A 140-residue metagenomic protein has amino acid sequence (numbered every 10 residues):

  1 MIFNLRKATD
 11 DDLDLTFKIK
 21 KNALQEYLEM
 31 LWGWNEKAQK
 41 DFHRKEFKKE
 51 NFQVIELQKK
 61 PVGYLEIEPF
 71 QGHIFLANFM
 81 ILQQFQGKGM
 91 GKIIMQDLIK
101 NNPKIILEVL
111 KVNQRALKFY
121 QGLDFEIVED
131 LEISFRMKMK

Functional and structural regions predicted by a protein language model:
F3-K18: A short beta-loop-alpha structural element at the N-terminal edge of CoA-dependent acyl/N-acetyltransferase catalytic
L24-R44: Conserved GNAT-fold acetyl-CoA-binding loop/helix
H43, Y120, F125: Conserved active-site tyrosine of GNAT-family acetyltransferases
V54, K60-E68, F75-M80: Conserved beta-strand in the GNAT
E68, L107-K118, I133-K140: Conserved beta-strand-loop-alpha-helix junction that forms the acyl-donor binding cleft
F79-Q86, V109-L110: A short, internal acetyl-CoA/4′-phosphopantetheine-binding micro-motif in the GNAT/acyltransferase core
F85-D97: Conserved acetyl-CoA pyrophosphate-binding loop and the N-cap/start of the following alpha-helix in GNAT-like
M95, N101-V112: Conserved GNAT acetyl-CoA-binding A-motif
